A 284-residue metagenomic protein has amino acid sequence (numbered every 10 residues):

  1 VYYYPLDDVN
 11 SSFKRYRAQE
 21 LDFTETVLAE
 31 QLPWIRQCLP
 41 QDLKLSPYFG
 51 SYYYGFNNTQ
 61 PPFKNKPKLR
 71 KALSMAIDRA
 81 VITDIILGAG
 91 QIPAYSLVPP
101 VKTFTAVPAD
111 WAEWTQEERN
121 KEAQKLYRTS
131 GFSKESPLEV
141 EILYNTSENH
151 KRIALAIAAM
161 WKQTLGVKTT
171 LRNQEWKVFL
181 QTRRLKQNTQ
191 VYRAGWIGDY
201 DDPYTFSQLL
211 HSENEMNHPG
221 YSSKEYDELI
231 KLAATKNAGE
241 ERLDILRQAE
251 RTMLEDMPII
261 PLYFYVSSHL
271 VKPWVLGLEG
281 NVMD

Functional and structural regions predicted by a protein language model:
V1-W34: Ligand-site clamp/hinge motif
S12-F13, L32, L69-R70, I82 (+2 more regions): Short, hydrophobic alpha-helical packing/hinge segments within bilobed ligand-binding/sensory domains
A18, F49-Y95, E118, P137-H150 (+1 more regions): Alpha-helical secondary-structure segments
V27-C38, G198-D202: A ligand-binding cleft/hinge motif common to bilobed small-molecule-binding domains
T83, Q116-E117, V167-L180, L185 (+1 more regions): Extracytoplasmic/peripheral linker and loop segments enriched in polar/acidic and small residues with frequent Thr/Pro
I92-S130, S147-R152: Structural transition elements
L126-G198, G239, S267: Ligand/substrate-recognition segments at binding pockets and active sites
H269-D284: Long beta-strand-rich cores associated with HINT superfamily self-processing modules
